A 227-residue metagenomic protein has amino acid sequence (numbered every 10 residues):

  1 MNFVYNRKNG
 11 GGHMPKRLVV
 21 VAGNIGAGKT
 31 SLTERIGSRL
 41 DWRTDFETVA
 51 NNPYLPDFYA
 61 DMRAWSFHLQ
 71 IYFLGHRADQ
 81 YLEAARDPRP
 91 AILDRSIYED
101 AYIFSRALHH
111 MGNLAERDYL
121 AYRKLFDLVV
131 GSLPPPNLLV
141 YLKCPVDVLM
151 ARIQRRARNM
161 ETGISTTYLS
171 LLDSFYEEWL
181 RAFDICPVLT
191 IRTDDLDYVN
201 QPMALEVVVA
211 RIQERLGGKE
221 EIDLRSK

Functional and structural regions predicted by a protein language model:
K8, A151-G163, T167-K227: NTP-dependent small-molecule kinase module
V21: Hydrophobic anchor at the beta1->P-loop junction of P-loop NTPases
N24: P-loop (Walker A) phosphate-binding loop of NTP-binding proteins
K29: Conserved lysine of the Walker
L32-T33: Post-Walker A alpha-helix
S38-H76: Conserved substrate/cofactor phosphate-moiety recognition/catalytic segment in nucleotide-dependent phosphotransferases
W65-P134: Glycine-rich phosphate-binding loop used to anchor ATP phosphates in small-molecule kinases, encompassing both
I103-E177: A glycine- and Lys/Arg-enriched "phosphate-lid" helix/loop adjacent to the NTP-binding pocket of small-molecule kinases
